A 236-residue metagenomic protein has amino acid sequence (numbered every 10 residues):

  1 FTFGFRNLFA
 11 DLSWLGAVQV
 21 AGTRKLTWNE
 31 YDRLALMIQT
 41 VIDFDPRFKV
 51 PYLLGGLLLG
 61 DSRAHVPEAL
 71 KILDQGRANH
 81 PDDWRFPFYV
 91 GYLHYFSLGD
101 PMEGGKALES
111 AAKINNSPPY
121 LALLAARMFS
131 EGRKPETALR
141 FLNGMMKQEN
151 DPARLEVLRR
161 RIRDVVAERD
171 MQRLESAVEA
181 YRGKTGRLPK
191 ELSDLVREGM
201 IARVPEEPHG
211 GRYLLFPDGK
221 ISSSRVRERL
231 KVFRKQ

Functional and structural regions predicted by a protein language model:
F1-L26: N-terminal leader/linker segments that initiate helical-solenoid repeat arrays
F1-T2, V20, E30-R47, V66-H80: Amphipathic alpha-helices of TPR/Sel1-like and other helical repeat/solenoid scaffolds
V18, G22-L26, G56-A64, G91-G99 (+1 more regions): Short coil/turn linking the two alpha-helices of tandem helical-hairpin repeats
E30-R33, R63-I72, L98-A107, K134-T137: Structural signature of tandem alpha-helical TPR/SEL1-like repeats, specifically the intra-repeat loop/turn
T40, Q75, K106-S110, G144: The canonical alpha-helical register within tetratricopeptide repeats
P46, P81, N115-N116, E149-N150: Short coil turns that delineate tetratricopeptide repeat
L53-L54, L70, W84-V90, M102-K106 (+4 more regions): Alpha-solenoid helical repeat scaffolds
D61, Q75, K134-M146, A153-Q236: Low-complexity, acidic interaction segments enriched in glycine
